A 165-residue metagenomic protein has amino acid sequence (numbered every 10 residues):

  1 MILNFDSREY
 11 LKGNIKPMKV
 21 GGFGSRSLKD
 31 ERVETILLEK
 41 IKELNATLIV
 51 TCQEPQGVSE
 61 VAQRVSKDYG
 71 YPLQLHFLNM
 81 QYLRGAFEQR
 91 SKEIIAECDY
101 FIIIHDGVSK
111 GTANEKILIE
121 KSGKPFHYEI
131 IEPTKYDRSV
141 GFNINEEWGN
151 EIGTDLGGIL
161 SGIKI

Functional and structural regions predicted by a protein language model:
M1-I2, K19: The identity of the second residue at the extreme N-terminus of proteins
L3, I163-I165: Non-Sec secretion/translocation targeting segments of pathogen effectors
F5-P17, G24-E151: Acidic/glycine-enriched connector segments
L156, L160-I163: Long, polar low-complexity intrinsically disordered regions
